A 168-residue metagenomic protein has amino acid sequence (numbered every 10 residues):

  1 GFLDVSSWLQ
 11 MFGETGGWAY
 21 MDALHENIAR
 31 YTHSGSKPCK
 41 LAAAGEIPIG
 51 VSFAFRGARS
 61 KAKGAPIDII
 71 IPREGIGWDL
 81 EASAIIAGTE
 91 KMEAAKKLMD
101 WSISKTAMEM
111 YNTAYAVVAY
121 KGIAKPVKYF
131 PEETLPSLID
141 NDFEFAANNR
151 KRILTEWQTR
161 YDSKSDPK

Functional and structural regions predicted by a protein language model:
G1-E46: Extracytoplasmic ligand-binding site segments that recognize negatively charged/polar headgroups
L3, Y20-L24, K63-A87, G122: Periplasmic-binding protein-like
D4, W101-A124: Periplasmic-binding protein-like
L9-Q10, D79-K91, M110-Y111: A bilobed periplasmic-binding-protein/Venus flytrap-type ligand-binding module shared by bacterial periplasmic
P38-C39, G57, A95, A107: Short, hydrophobic alpha-helical packing/hinge segments within bilobed ligand-binding/sensory domains
P48-P66: A ligand-binding cleft/hinge motif common to bilobed small-molecule-binding domains
K128-D142: Short helix/strand-capping connector loops at secondary-structure junctions
N141-K168: Conserved C-terminal helix/tail region of periplasmic/extracytoplasmic solute-binding proteins
